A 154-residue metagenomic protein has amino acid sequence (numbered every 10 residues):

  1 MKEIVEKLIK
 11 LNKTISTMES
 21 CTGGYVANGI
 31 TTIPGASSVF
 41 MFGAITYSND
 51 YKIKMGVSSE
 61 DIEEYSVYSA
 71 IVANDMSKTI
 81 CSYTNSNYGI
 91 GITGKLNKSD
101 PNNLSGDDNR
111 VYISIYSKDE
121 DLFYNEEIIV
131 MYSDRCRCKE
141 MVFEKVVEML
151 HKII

Functional and structural regions predicted by a protein language model:
M1-I154: Short alpha-helical segments enriched in small residues
